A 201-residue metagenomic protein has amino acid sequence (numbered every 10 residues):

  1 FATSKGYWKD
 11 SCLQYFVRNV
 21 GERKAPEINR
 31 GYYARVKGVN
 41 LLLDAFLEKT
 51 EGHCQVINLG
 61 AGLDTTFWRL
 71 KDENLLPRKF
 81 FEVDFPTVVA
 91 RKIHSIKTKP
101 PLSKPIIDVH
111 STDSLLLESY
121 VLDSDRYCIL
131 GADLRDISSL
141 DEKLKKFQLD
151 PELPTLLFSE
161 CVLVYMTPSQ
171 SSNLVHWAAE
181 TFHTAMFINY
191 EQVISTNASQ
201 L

Functional and structural regions predicted by a protein language model:
F1-Y127, S138, F147, P151: Rossmann-like AdoMet
L42, T66, K143, F158-C161 (+1 more regions): Short, hydrophobic/aromatic alpha-helical segments in well-folded domains
L59, V83, S159-E160, Y190: Active-site flanking residues adjacent to catalytic metal/cofactor-binding acidic residues
T65, D136, L163-V164, I194: Active-site micro-motifs of SAM-dependent methyltransferase domains
L122, R135-L144, V164-H183: A short, conserved alpha-helix within the catalytic core of class I
G131: Conserved residues in the N-terminal Rossmann fold of short-chain dehydrogenase/reductase
P154-S159, S172-N197: Conserved beta-strand signature within the Rossmann-like core of class I S-adenosyl-L-methionine
Q200-L201: Short, glycine-/aromatic-enriched active-site segment of Class I SAM-dependent methyltransferases
